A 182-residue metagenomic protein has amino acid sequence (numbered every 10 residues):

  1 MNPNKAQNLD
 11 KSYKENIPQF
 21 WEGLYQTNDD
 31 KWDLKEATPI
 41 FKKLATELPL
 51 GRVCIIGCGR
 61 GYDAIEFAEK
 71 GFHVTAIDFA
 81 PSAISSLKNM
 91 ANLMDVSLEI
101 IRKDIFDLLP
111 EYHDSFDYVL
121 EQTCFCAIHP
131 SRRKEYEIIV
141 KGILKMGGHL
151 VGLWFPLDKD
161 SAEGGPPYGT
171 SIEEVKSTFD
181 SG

Functional and structural regions predicted by a protein language model:
M1-C54, R60-Y112, I128-G182: Class I (Rossmann-like) S-adenosyl-L-methionine-dependent methyltransferase catalytic domain, capturing the SAM-binding
L120: A conserved beta-strand element that flanks and buttresses the S-adenosyl-L-methionine
T123, A127: Short catalytic micro-motifs in class I SAM-dependent methyltransferases
